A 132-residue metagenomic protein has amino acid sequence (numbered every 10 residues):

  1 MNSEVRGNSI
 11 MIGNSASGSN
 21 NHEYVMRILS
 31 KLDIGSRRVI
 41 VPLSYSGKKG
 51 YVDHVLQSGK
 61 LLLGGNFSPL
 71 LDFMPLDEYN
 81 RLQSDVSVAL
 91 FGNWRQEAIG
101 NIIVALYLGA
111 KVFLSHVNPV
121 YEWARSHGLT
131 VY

Functional and structural regions predicted by a protein language model:
M1-L61, G65-L70: Conserved catalytic-core segment of nucleotide-activated headgroup transferases in glycan assembly
G7, S36, V86-S87, G109: Short, well-ordered alpha-helix to beta-strand connector turns
F67-L82, N118: Conserved active-site histidine-acidic residue motif and adjacent donor-binding/catalytic loop of glycosyltransferases
P75-V86, I103, Y107: Short acidic alpha-helix that forms the nucleotide-activated donor recognition element in Leloir-type transferases
R81-E97: Acidic donor-binding loop of glycosyltransferase active sites
G100-N101, V120: Conserved sugar-transfer catalytic core signal across GT-A, GT-B, and GT-C glycosyltransferases
K111-L114: Short hydrophobic beta-strand element within catalytic cores of glycosyltransferases and related nucleotide-activated
V117-N118, E122-H127: Short acidic/histidine- and often glycine-rich active-site loop of Leloir-type glycosyltransferases that engages
